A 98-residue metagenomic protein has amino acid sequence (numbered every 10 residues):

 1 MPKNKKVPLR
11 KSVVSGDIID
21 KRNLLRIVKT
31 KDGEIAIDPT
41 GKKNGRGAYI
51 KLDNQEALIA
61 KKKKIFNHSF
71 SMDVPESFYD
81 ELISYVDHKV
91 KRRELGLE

Functional and structural regions predicted by a protein language model:
N4-K5, G96-L97: Flexible extramembrane loops and terminal tails that flank transmembrane helices in small membrane-associated subunits
P8-K11, N44-G47: Short metal-coordination and nucleic-acid-contact micro-motifs, chiefly zinc-binding Cys/His arrays
S12-S15, K51: Short cysteine-rich clusters marking metal-coordination/redox-active sites
I18-K21, N54: Cys/His-rich metal-chelating microdomains
D20-I37: Short recognition patches in nucleic-acid-associated and regulatory proteins
L24-K29, A60-H68: Short cysteine/histidine-rich zinc-coordinating motifs and their immediately flanking basic loops
I50-K63: Short Cys/His-centered divalent metal-binding micro-motifs
K64-E94: C-terminal structural segments of small proteins and small subunits
